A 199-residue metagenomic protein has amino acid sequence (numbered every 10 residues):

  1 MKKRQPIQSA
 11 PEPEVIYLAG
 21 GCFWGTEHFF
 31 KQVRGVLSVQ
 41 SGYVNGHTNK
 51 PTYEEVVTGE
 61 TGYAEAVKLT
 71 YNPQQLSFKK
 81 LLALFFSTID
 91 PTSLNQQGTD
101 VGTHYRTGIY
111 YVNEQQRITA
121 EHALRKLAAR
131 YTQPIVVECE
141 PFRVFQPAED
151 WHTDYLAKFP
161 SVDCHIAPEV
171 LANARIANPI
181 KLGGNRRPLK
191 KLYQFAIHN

Functional and structural regions predicted by a protein language model:
M1-N199: Flexible coil/turn and secondary-structure edge motifs
